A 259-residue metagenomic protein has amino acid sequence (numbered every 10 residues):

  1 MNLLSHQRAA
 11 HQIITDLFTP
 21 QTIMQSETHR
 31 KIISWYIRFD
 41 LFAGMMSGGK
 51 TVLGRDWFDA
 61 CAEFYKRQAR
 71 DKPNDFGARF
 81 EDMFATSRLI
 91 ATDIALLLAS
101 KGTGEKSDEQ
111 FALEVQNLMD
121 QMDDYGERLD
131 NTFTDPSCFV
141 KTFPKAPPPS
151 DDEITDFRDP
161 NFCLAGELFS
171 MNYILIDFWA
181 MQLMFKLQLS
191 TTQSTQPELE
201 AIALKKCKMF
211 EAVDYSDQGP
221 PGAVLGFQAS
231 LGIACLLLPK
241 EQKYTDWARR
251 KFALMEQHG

Functional and structural regions predicted by a protein language model:
M1-N2, A10-T19, S34-G44, F185-T191 (+3 more regions): Hydrophobic/aromatic-rich effector regions of fungal transcription factors
N2, L168-L175, E198, A223: Secondary-structure capping and boundary motifs in well-ordered enzyme cores
N2-N161, F178, T195-L204: Central/C-terminal regulatory/activation regions of fungal transcription factors
K141, D152, R250-G259: C-terminal, low-complexity intrinsically disordered regions in eukaryotic proteins
P160-S170, A212-Q218: Active-site-adjacent structural elements in folded domains
I174-L183: C-terminal substrate/ligand-recognition segments
